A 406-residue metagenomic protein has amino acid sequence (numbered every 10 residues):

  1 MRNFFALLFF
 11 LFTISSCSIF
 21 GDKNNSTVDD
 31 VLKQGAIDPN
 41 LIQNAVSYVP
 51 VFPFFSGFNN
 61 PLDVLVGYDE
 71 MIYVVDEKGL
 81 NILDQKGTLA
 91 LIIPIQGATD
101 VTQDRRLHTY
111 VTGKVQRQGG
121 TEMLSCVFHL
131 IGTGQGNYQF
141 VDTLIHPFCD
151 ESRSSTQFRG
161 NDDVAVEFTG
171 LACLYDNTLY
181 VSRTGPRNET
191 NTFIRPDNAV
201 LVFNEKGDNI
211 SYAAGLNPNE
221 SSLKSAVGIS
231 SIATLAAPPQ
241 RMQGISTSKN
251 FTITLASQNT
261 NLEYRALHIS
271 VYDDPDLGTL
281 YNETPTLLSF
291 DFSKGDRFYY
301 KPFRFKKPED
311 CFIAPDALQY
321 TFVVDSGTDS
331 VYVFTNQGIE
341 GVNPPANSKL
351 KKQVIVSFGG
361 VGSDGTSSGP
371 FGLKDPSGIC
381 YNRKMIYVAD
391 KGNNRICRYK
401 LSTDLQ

Functional and structural regions predicted by a protein language model:
T13-S16: C-terminal motif of bacterial Sec signal peptides marking the signal peptidase cleavage site
G21-N59, K294-G295: A short helix->beta-strand "capping" segment at the edge of beta-propeller domains
V51-K78: Beta-strand-rich domains and repeat architectures in extracellular enzymes and scaffolds, especially beta-propellers
F52-N59, L91-Q96, I145-C149, R153-V164 (+5 more regions): Surface loop/turn motifs at the tips and blade-to-blade linkers of beta-strand repeat domains
V64, V101, L171-A172, I229-L235 (+3 more regions): Hydrophobic core register within WD40 beta-propeller blades
M71-Y73, H108-V111, Q118, T178-V181 (+5 more regions): Conserved beta-propeller blade signature
H129-V141, V202-Y212, N261-L287, F334-K349 (+1 more regions): Short loop/turn segments immediately following beta-strands, especially the blade-tip and inter-blade linker loops
F371-Q406: Blade-level signature of beta-propeller repeat domains, shared across WD40, Kelch, NHL, RCC1 and BNR/Asp-box propellers
